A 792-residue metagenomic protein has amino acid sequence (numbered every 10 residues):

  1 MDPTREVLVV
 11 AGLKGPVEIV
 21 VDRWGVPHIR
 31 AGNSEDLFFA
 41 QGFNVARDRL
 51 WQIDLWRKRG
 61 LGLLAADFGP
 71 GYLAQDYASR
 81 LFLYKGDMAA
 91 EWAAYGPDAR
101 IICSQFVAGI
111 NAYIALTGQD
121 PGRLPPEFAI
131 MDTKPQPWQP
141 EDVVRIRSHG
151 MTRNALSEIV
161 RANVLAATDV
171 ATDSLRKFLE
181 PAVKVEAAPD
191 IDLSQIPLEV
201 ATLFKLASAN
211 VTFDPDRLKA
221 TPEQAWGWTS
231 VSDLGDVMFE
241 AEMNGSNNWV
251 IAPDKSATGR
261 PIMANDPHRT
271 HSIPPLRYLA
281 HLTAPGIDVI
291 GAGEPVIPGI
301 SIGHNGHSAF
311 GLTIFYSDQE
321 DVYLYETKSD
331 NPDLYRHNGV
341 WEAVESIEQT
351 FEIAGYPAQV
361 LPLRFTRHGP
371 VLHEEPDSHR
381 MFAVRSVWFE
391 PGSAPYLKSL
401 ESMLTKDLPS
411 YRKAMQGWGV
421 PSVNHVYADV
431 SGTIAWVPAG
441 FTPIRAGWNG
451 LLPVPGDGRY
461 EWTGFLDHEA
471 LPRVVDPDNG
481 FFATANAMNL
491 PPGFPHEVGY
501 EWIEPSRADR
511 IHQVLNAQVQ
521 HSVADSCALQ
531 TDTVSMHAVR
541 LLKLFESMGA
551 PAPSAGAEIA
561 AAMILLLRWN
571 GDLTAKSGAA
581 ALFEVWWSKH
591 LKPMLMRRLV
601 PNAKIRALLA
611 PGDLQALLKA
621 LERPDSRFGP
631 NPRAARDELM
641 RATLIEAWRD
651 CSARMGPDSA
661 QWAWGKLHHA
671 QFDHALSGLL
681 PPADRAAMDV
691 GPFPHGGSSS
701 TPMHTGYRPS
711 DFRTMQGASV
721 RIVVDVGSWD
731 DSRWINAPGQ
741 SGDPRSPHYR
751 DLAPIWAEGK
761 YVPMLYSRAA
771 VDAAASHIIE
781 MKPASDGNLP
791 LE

Functional and structural regions predicted by a protein language model:
D2-I262, P267, A603-R606: Substrate-recognition/specificity elements adjacent to catalytic centers across diverse enzyme folds
P27, A31, E35-M88, G311-P362 (+4 more regions): Gly/Pro-rich active-site capping loops and adjacent beta-alpha segments that organize cofactor/substrate pockets
L37-Q41, D87-R100, R385, Y396-S402 (+4 more regions): Second-shell loop/turn segments in exported
G60, Y84, M88, A99-G109 (+6 more regions): Stable alpha-helical elements in mature extracytoplasmic
A241-M243, N247, S272-I273, L282-G299 (+2 more regions): Glycine- and hydrophobic-rich flexible loops that cap the catalytic core of alpha/beta enzyme folds
H373, R380, W418-Q518, D572-A575 (+3 more regions): Hydrophobic alpha-helical segments
E497, E501-I559, A642-E792: Terminal end segments
F583-H668: Charged, long alpha-helical assembly modules
